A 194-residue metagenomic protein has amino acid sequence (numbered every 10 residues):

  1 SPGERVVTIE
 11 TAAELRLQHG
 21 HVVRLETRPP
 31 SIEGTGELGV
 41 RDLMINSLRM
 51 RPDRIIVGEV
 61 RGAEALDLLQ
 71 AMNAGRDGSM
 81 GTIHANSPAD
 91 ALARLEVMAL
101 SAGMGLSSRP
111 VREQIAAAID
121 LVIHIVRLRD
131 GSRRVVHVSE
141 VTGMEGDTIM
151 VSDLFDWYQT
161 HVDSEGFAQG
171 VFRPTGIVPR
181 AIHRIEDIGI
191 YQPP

Functional and structural regions predicted by a protein language model:
S1, R24-L25: Conserved, well-ordered active-site substructure
S1-V7: Post-Walker A helix-loop "phosphate-sensing" segment adjacent to the P-loop in P-loop NTPases
I9-V23, S47-G146: Conserved P-loop NTPase nucleotide-binding/switch module
E26-E33, Q114: Conserved inter-motif catalytic segment of the P-loop NTP-binding fold
I32, I56-V57, G170: A generic structural signal for short
E33-R41: Short glycine-rich substrate-engagement loop in P-loop NTPases that contacts/grips substrate
M44: Histidine/acidic residue-rich metal-binding segments in metalloenzymes
G131-P194: NTP-binding/hydrolysis catalytic cores, primarily Walker-type P-loop NTPases
